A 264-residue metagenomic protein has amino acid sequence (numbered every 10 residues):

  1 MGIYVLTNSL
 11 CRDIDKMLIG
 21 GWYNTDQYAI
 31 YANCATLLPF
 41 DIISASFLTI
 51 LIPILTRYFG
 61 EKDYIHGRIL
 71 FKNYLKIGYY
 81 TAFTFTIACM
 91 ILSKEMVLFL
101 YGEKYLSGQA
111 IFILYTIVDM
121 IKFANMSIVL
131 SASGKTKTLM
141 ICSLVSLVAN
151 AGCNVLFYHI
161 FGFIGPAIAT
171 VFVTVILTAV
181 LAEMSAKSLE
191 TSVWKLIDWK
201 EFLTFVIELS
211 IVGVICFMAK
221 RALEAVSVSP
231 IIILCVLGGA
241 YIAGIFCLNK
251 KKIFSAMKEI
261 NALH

Functional and structural regions predicted by a protein language model:
M1-R57, K122, V212: Transmembrane helical elements of multi-pass membrane transporters/channels
T36, N73, T86, E95 (+4 more regions): Residue-level recognition of pore/gate-forming positions within transmembrane alpha-helices of multi-pass
D41-L75, Y79-A82, V129-A132: Helix-loop junctions and terminal segments of transmembrane helices in multi-pass membrane transport/translocation
I43, R68-I121, A151-V155, H159 (+2 more regions): Alpha-helical transmembrane segments of multi-pass membrane transport and lipid-handling proteins
T116-V145: Membrane-interface junctions at transmembrane-helix termini in multi-pass inner-membrane proteins
M126-G134, E183-W199: Alpha-helical transmembrane segments
K137-P166, V173-S185, T204-K220, V236-F246: Alpha-helical transmembrane segments of multi-pass membrane transporters and transport-associated inner-membrane enzymes
V193, F217-H264: Membrane-proximal transmembrane or re-entrant/amphipathic helices at the cytosolic face
